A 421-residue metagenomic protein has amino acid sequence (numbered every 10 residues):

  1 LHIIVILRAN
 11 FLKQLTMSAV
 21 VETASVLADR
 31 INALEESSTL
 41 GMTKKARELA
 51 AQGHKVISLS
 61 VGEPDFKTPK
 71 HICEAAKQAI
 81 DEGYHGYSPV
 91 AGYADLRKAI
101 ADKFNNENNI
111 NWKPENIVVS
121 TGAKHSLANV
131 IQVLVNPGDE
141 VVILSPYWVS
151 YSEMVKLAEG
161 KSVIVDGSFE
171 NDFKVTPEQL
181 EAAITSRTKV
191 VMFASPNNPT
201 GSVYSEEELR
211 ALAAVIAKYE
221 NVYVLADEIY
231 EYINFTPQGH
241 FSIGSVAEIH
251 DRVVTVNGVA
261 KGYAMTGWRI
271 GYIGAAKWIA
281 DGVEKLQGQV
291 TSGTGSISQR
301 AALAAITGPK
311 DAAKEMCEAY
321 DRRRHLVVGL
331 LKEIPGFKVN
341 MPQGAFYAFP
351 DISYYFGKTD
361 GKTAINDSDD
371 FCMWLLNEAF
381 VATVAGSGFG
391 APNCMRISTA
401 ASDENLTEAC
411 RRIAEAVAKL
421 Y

Functional and structural regions predicted by a protein language model:
F11-L27, I31, E35-S37, M42-K45 (+3 more regions): PLP-dependent class I/II
I57-E63, Q78-L96: A glycine-/small-polar-enriched, mobile loop at the entrance of the PLP active site in fold-type I
Y87-S120: Conserved N-terminal alpha-helix of the aminotransferase class I/II PLP-enzyme fold
